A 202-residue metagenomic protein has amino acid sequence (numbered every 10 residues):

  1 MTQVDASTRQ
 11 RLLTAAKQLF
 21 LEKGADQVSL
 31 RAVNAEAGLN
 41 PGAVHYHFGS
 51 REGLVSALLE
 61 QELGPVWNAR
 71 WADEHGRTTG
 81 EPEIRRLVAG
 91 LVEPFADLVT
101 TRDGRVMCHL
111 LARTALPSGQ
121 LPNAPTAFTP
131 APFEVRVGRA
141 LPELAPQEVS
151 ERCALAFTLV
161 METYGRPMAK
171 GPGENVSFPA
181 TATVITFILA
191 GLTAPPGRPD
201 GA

Functional and structural regions predicted by a protein language model:
M1-S7, G197-A202: N-terminal intrinsically disordered/low-complexity leader segments
R11, L19-G53, A57-Q61: Helix-turn-helix
R70-R105: Hydrophobic alpha-helical connector segments
R86, G90, V106-R113, E151-L159 (+2 more regions): Amphipathic alpha-helical interaction segments
R86-A89, S118-L141, S150-E151: Amphipathic alpha-helical packing segments from all-alpha helical-bundle domains
R113-N123, C153-E174, I188-D200: Amphipathic C-terminal alpha-helical segment
L141-F157, V176-P179: All-alpha amphipathic helical-bundle segments outside canonical DNA-binding/catalytic cores that form hydrophobic
